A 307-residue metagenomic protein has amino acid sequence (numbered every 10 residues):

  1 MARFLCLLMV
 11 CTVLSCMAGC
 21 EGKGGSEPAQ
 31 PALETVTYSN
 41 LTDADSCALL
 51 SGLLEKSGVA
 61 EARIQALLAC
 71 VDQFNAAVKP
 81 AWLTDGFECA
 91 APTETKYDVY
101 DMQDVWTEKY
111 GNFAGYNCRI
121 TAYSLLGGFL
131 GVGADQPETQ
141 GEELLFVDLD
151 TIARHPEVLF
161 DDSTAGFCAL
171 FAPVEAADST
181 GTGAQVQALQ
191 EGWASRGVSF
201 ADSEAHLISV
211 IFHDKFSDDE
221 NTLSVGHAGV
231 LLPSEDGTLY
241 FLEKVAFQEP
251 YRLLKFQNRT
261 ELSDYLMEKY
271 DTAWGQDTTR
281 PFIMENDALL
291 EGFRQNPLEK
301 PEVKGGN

Functional and structural regions predicted by a protein language model:
M1-M9: Positively charged n-region of N-terminal signal peptides that target proteins for export
S15-G19: C-terminal motif of bacterial Sec signal peptides marking the signal peptidase cleavage site
E21-K23: Bacterial signal peptide processing site
E27-A44, K56, D219: N-terminal accessory/interface modules of nucleic-acid-binding and processing proteins
S46-S57, A62-K215, T222-G226, P233-Q248: Acidic/His-rich structured neighborhood in mature extracellular/periplasmic domains
L239-K244, Q257-N307: Low-complexity, Gly/Ser/Thr/Pro-rich intrinsically disordered linker/tail segments
E249-R259: A short, polar/proline- and glycine-enriched secondary-structure boundary/capping micro-motif
